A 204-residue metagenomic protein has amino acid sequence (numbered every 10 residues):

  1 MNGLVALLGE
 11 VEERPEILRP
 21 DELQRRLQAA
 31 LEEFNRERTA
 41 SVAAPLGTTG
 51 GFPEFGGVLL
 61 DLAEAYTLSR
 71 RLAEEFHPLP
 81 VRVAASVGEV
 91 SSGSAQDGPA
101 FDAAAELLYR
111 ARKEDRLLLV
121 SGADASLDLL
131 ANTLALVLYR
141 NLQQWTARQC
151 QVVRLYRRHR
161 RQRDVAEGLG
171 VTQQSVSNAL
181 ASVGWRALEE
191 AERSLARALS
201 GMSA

Functional and structural regions predicted by a protein language model:
M1-Y109: DNA-contacting interfaces and partner/effector-binding or oligomerization modules in DNA-centric proteins
G98-W145, E192, A196-A204: Linker/hinge segments immediately adjacent to helix-turn-helix/homeobox DNA-binding domains
Y139, V152, L169: Nucleotide/phosphate-binding catalytic cleft detector across ATP-hydrolyzing and phosphate-transferring enzymes
Q149-Y156, V165: Short alpha-helical "packing" element that flanks the helix-turn-helix/winged-helix DNA-binding module
R161-L169, V176: Short alpha-helical "recognition helix" segments of helix-turn-helix
L180, A187: DNA major-groove recognition helix of helix-turn-helix
